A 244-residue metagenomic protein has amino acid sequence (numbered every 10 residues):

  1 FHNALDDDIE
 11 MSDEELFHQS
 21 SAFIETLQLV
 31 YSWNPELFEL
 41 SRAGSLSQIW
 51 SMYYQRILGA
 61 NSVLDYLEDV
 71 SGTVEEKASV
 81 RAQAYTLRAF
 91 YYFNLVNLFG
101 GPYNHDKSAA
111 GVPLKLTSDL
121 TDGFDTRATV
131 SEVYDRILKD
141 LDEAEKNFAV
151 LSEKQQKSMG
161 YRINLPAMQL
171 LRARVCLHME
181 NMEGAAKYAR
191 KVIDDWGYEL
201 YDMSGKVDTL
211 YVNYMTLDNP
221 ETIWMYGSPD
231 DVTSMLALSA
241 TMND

Functional and structural regions predicted by a protein language model:
F1-D13: Acidic, glycine-rich segments characteristic of secretory precursors and extracytoplasmic regions
L27-F99, A128, K146-A149: Conserved, well-structured interaction surfaces
T73-V80, V133, K157-G160, N164: Structural signature of alpha-solenoid helical repeat junctions
E180, A186-D244: Hydrophobic-face positions in mid-chain alpha helices that act as interaction patches
